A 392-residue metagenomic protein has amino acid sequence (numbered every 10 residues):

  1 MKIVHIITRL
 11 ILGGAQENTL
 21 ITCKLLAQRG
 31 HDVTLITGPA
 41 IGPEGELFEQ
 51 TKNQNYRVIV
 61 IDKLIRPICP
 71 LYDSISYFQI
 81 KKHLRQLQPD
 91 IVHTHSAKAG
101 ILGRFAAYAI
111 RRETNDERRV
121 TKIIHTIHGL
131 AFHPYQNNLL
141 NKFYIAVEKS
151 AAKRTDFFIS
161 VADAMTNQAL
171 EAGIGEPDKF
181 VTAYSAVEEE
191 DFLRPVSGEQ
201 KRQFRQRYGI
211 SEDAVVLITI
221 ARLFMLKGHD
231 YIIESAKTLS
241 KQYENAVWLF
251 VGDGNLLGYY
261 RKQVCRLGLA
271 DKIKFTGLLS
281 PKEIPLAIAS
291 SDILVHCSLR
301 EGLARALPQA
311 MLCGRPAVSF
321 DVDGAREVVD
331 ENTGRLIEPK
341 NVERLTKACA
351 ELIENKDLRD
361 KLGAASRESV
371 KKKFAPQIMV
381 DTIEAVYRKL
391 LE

Functional and structural regions predicted by a protein language model:
H5-Y72, A164-Q168, K179: N-terminal strand-loop element at the rim of the active site of nucleotide-sugar-dependent glycosyltransferases
Q16-K24, V215-K241, W248, N255-G258 (+1 more regions): A conserved mid-protein helix/loop that constitutes part of the nucleotide-sugar donor-binding site
I59, K122, K149-G198: Donor nucleotide-sugar binding/catalytic pocket of nucleotide-sugar-dependent glycosyltransferases
L84, L278-L279, L286-S291: Short alpha-helical donor nucleotide-sugar binding micro-motif in glycosyltransferases
Q203-Q206, R344, E351, L358-K373 (+1 more regions): A short, well-ordered alpha-helix in the C-terminal region of glycosyltransferases
L299: Aromatic "clamp/platform" in nucleotide-sugar-dependent glycosyltransferases that forms part of the donor/acceptor
P316-S319: Short hydrophobic beta-strand element within catalytic cores of glycosyltransferases and related nucleotide-activated
D330-E331, R335-V342, E351-K356: Conserved acidic donor-binding segment of nucleotide-sugar-dependent glycosyltransferases
